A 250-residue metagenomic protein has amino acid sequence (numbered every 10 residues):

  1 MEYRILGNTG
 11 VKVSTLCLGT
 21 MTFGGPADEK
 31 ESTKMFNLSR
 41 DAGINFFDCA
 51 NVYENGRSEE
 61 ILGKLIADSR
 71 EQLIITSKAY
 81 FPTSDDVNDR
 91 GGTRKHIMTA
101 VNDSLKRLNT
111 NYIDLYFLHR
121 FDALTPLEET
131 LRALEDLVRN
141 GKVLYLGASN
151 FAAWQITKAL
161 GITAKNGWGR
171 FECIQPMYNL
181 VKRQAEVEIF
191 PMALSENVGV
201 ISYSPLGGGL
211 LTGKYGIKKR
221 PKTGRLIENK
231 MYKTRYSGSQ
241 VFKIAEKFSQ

Functional and structural regions predicted by a protein language model:
M1-L73, R139: N-terminal binding-site loop/beta-alpha segment at the start of enzyme catalytic domains that lines or forms
L6, L18, S32, S39 (+11 more regions): Conserved, mostly hydrophobic/aromatic
G7-F23, T76-D89, Y112, F117: N-terminal small/glycine-rich loop or linker at the start of catalytic domains across soluble metabolic enzymes
V11-L16, G43-F46, S69-L73, N109-D114 (+4 more regions): Short, well-ordered coil/turn segments that N-cap beta-strands
T20-K30, T83-M98, H119-T125: Active-site mouth loops of central-metabolism enzymes
M21-F23, A50-V52, K78-P82, L118-F121 (+3 more regions): Active-site beta-loop-alpha junctions enriched in small/polar residues
A27-S39, G92-N109, I156-G161: Short, acidic/polar
T125-Q250: Beta/alpha (TIM)-barrel catalytic core signal, keyed to glycine-rich beta->alpha loops juxtaposed to Asp/Glu that bind
